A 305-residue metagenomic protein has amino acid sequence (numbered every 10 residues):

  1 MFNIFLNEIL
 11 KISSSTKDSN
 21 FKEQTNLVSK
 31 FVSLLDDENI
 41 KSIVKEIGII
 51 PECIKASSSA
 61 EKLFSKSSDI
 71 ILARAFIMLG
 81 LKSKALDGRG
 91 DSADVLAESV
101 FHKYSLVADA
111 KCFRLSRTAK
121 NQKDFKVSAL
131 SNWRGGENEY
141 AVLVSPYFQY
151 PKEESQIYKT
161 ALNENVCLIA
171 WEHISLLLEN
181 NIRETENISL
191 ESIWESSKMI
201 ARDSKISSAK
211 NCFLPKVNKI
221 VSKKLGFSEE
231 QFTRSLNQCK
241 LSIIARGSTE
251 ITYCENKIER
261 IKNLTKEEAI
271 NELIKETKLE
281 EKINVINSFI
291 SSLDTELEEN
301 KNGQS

Functional and structural regions predicted by a protein language model:
M1-L63, T252-S305: Interdomain/boundary linker segments immediately adjacent to catalytic/signaling cores
F64-S68: Conserved alpha-helical elements of sugar-nucleotide-dependent glycosyltransferases
A73-V95: A short acidic/basic microdomain associated with nuclease active sites
G88-R89, V100, G135: Intrinsically disordered, low-complexity regulatory regions enriched in Ser/Pro/Gly/Thr and acidic residues
A97-V107: Active-site beta-strand-loop-beta-strand hairpin of nuclease catalytic cores that positions key catalytic residues
L106-K120, S196-A201: Short, basic, helix/turn surface patches
C112-A170: Catalytic cores of nucleic-acid endonucleases
I157-T252: Charged, structured surface patches that assemble and position nucleic-acid processing machinery
